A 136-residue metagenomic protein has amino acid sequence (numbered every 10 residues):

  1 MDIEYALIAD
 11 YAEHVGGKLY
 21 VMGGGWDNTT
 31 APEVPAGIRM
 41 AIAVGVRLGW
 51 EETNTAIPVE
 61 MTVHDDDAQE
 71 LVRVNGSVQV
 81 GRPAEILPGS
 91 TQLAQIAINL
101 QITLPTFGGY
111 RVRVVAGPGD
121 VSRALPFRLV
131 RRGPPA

Functional and structural regions predicted by a protein language model:
I3-A116, D120-A136: Contiguous segments within soluble domain cores/interaction surfaces
